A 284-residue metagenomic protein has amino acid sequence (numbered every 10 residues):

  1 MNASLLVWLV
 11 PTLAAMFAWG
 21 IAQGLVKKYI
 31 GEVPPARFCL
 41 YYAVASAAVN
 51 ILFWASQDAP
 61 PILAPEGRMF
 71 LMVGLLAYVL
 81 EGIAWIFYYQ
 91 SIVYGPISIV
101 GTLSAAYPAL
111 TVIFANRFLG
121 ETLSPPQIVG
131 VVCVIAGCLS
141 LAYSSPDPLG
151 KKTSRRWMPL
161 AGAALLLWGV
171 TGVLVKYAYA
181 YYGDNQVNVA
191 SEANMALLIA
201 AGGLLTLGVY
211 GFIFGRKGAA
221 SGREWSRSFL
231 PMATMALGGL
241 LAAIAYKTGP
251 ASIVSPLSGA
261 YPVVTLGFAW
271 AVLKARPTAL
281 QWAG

Functional and structural regions predicted by a protein language model:
M1-A14, A106-L166, V170-T171, K176 (+1 more regions): Juxtamembrane helix-loop boundary signature in multi-pass membrane transporters
M1-L75, W85-Y94, S145-G162, Y181-E192 (+3 more regions): Membrane-interface interhelical linkers
M16-G20, I51, Y78-I83, P108-I113 (+7 more regions): Hydrophobic/small/kink-forming positions within alpha-helical transmembrane segments of polytopic membrane proteins
K27, Y89, A115-N116, K176 (+2 more regions): Small-residue-mediated transmembrane helix hinge/kink sites in multi-pass secondary transporters
R37-Y41, I99-T102, P125-I128, N194-L197 (+2 more regions): Signature of the 12-TM Major Facilitator Superfamily
A45-V49, L103-R117, V132, G202 (+4 more regions): Alpha-helical transmembrane segments of compact multi-pass small-molecule transporters, enriched in specific families
V73, I99-T111, V134-A142, W168 (+2 more regions): Alpha-helical membrane-embedding segments and immediately adjacent membrane-interface amphipathic helices
V170-K176, I244-G259: Alpha-helical transmembrane segments and their membrane-interface junctions in multi-pass membrane proteins
